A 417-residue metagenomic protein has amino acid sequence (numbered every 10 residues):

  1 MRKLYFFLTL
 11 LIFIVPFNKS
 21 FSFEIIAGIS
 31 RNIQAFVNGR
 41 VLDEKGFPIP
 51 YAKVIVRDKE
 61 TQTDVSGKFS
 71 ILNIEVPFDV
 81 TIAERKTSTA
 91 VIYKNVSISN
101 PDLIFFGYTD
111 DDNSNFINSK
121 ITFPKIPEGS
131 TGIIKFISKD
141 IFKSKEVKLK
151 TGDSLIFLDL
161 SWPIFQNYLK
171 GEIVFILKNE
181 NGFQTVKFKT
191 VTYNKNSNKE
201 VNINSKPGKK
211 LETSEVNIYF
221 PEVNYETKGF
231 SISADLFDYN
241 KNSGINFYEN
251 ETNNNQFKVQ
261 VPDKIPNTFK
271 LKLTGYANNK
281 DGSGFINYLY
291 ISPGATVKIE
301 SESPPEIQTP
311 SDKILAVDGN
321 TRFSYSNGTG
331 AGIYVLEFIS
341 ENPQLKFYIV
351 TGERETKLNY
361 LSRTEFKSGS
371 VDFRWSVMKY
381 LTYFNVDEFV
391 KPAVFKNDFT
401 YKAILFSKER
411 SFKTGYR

Functional and structural regions predicted by a protein language model:
F21-F36, K45, P101-I117, S197-S214: Beta-strand-rich domain onsets/edges
E24-P50, K120-T131, N217-F230, D398: Structural motif
F47, S70-D79, R85-K86, G152-V174 (+3 more regions): Short Pro-Gly-centered beta-turn/loop motif in secreted/extracellular proteins
K53-N73, D140-S154, Y239-Q256: Short, acidic Ser/Thr/Gly-rich low-complexity loop/linker segments typical of extracellular and cell-surface proteins
R85-Y108, E172-N204, A277-E300, A393-A403: Structured interaction patches on ligand/partner-binding surfaces of diverse proteins
I291-T321: Short, compositionally biased P/S/T/A/G/V-rich stretches that sit at domain boundaries
D318-G330, L358: Conserved aromatic anchor
F366-D387: Beta-strand-rich modules
